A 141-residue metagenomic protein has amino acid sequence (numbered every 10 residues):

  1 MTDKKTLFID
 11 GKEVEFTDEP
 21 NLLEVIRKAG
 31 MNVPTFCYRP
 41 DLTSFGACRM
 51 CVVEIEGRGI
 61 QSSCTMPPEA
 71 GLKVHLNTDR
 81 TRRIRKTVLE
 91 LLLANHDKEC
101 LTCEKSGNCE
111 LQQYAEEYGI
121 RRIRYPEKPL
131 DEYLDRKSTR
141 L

Functional and structural regions predicted by a protein language model:
T2-K12: Eukaryote-biased recognition of intrinsically disordered, low-complexity regulatory segments
K5, P20, T139-L141: Intrinsic-disorder/low-complexity peptide segments enriched for small residues
L7-I9, G30, T35-F36, H96 (+1 more regions): Preference for short coil/turn "hinge" residues that link or interrupt alpha-helices
G11, P40, N77: Generic anion/oxyanion-binding catalytic loop in active/binding sites
V14-A70: N-terminal cofactor/phosphate-binding cores enriched in small/glycine residues, especially glycine-rich loops such as
R49-R140: Fe-S ferredoxin-like electron-transfer domains and their immediately adjacent linker/connector regions across
